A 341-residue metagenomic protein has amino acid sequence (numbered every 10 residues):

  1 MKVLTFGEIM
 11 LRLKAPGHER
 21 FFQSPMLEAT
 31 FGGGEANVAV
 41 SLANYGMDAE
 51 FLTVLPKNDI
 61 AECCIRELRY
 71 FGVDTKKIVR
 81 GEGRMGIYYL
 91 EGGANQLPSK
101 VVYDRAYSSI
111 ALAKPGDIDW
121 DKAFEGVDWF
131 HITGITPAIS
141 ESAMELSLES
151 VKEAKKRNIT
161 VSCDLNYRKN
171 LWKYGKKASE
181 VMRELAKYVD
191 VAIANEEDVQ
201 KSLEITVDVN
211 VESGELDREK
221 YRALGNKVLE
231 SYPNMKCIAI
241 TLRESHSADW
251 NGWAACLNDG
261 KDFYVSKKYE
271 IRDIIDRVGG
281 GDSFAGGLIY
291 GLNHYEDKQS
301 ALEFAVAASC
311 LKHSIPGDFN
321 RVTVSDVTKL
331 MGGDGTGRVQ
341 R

Functional and structural regions predicted by a protein language model:
M1-V73, A94-Q96, A113-P115, D273-I275 (+1 more regions): Glycine-rich phosphate/adenosyl-contacting loop at the front of the ribokinase-like
T5-E19, N251-K267: Acidic-glycine-rich active-site phosphate/pyrophosphate-binding loop
D48-I135, V327-R341: Conserved N-terminal subdomain of the carbohydrate kinase-like
A49, T75, V161-S162, I193: Hydrophobic beta-strand scaffold residues
E153-T160, Y232-K236: A short helix->loop->beta-strand "cap" motif at the edges of active sites that frequently abuts
N158-L165, L171: Short beta-strand/loop segments at the ligand-binding rim of alpha/beta enzyme cores
L171-K261: Conserved phosphate/ATP/ADP-binding segment of small-molecule kinases
Y264-D334: Conserved post-catalytic alpha-helical subdomain immediately downstream of the catalytic base and nucleotide-binding
